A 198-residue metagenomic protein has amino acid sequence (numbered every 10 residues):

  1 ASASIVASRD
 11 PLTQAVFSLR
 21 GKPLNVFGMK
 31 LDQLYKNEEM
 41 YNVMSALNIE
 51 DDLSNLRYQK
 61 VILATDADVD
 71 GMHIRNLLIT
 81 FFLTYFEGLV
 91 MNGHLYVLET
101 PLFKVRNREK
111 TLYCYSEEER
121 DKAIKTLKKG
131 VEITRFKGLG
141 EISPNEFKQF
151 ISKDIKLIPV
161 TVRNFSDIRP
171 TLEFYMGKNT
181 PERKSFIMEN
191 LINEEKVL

Functional and structural regions predicted by a protein language model:
A1-L198: Conserved phosphate-chemistry cores used by DNA topoisomerases
